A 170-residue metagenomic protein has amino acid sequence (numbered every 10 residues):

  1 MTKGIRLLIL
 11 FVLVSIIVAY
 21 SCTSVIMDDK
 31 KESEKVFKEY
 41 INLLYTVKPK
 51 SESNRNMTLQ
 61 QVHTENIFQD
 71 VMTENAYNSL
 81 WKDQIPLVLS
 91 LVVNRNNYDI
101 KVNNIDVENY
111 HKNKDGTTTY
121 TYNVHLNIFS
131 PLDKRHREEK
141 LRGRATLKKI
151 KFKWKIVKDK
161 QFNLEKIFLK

Functional and structural regions predicted by a protein language model:
M1, C22, G116-Y120: Intrinsically disordered/low-complexity terminal segments and short unstructured peptides
M1, E74, L147-K148: Intrinsically disordered, low-complexity regions enriched in Ser/Pro/Gly/Gln/His and often acidic
T2-V25: Sec-dependent N-terminal signal peptides of Gram-positive bacterial secreted proteins and lipoproteins
C22-K35, N103-K112: Generic detector of contiguous secondary-structure segments
V25-N94: Core segments of small alpha/beta cavity-forming domains
K48-P49, V124-L132, L147-K151: Beta-strand elements of well-folded, non-transmembrane domains
V88-D133: Surface-exposed, charged secondary-structure patches
D133-K170: Short beta-strand edge/turn micro-motifs at domain boundaries
